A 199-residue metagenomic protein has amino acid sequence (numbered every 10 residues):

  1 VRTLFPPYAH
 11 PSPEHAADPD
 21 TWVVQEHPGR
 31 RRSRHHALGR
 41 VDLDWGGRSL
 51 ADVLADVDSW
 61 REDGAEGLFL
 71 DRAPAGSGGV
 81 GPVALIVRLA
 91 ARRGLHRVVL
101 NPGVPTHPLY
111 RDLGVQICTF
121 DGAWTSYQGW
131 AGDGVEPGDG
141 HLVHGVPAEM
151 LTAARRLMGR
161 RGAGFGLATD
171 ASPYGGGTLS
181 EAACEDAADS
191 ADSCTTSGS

Functional and structural regions predicted by a protein language model:
V1-S199: Glycan-processing catalytic domains of CAZymes
